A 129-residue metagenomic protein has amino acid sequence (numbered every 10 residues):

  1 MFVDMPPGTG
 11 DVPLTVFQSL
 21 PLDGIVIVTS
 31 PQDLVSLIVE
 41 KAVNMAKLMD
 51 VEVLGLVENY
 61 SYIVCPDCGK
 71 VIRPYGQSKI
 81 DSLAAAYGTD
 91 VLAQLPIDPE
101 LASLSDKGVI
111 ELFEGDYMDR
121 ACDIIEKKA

Functional and structural regions predicted by a protein language model:
M1, I25-V26, L92: Short, well-ordered beta-strand core segments
M1-T15: Switch II (G3) loop of P-loop NTPases
F2, V28, V57: Generic enzyme active-site microenvironment
P6, D33-I38, R73-P74: Active-site glycine- and acidic-residue-rich loops that bind and position anionic ligands or nucleotide-like cofactors
V12-L34, V39: Inter-motif core of Ras-like GTPase G domains
V12-V16, I38-E40, V64-C68, L104-S105: Short, well-ordered secondary-structure micro-motifs
V26, A42, K47: Ligand-binding clefts of soluble mixed alpha/beta catalytic domains
M45-A129: C-terminal lobe/tail of nucleotide-utilizing enzymes
